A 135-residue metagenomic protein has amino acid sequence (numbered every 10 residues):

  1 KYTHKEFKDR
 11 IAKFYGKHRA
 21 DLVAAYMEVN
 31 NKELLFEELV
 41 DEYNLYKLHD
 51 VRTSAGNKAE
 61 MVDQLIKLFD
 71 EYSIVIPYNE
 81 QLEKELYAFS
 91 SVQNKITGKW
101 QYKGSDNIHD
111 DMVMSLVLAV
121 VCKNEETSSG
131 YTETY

Functional and structural regions predicted by a protein language model:
K1-T97: Mg2+-dependent endonuclease catalytic cores in nucleic-acid-processing enzymes, primarily RNase H-like
A25, N107-I108: Exposed, low-complexity/repetitive linear segments and helix-based recognition motifs, biased toward charged/polar
V29, D111-M112: Generic detector of well-ordered alpha-helical packing
E80-Q81, Q101, G130: Residue-level detector of alpha-helical recognition elements and their boundaries
K95-N107: Short, solvent-exposed helix-loop connector elements
D110, L116-Y135: Acidic two-metal-ion nuclease catalytic site recognized across multiple nuclease folds, prominently DnaQ/RNase D-T
